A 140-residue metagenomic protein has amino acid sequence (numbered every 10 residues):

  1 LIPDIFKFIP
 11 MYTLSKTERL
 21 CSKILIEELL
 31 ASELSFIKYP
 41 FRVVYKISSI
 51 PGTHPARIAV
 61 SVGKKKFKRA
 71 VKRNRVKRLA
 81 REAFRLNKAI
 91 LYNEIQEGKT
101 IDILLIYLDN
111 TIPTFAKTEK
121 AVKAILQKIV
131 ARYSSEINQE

Functional and structural regions predicted by a protein language model:
L1-E140: Positively charged, solvent-exposed patches that mediate nucleic-acid binding
